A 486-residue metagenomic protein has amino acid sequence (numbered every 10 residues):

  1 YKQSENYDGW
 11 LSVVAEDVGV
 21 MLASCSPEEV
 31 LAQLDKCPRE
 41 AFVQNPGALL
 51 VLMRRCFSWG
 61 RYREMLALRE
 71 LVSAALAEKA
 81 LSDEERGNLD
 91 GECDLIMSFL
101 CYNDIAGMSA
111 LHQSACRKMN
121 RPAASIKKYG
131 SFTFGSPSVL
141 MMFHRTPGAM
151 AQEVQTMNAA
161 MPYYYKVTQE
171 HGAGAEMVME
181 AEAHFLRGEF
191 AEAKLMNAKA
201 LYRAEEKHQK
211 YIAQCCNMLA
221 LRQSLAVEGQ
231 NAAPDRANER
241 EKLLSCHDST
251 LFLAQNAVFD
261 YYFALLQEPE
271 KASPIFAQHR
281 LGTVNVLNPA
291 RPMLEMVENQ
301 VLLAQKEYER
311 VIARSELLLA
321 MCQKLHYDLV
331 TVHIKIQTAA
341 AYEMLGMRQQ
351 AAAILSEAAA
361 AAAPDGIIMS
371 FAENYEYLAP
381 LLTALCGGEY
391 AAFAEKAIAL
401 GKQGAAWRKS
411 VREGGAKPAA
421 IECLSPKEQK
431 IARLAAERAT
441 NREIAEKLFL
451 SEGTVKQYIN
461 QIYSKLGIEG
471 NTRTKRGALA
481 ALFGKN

Functional and structural regions predicted by a protein language model:
Y1-A48, L52-R55, E64: Extended alpha-helical scaffolding segments used for macromolecular assembly and cargo binding
S4, S24, W59, Y102-D104 (+6 more regions): Structural motif corresponding to the intra-repeat A-B loop/turn of tetratricopeptide repeats
Y7-D8, N45, L81-G91, P122-V139 (+8 more regions): Alpha-solenoid helical repeat architecture
D17, L52, M97, L140 (+8 more regions): Structural register within alpha-helical repeat arrays
V30-C37, R63-A74, A106-R121, M150-Y164 (+6 more regions): Alpha-helical repeat scaffolds
A41-C216: Internal alpha-solenoid helical repeat scaffolds
V297-D328, K335-R348, A353-P426, R442 (+3 more regions): Linker/hinge segments immediately adjacent to helix-turn-helix/homeobox DNA-binding domains
K430, R438-G477: Recognition helix of helix-turn-helix DNA-binding domains
